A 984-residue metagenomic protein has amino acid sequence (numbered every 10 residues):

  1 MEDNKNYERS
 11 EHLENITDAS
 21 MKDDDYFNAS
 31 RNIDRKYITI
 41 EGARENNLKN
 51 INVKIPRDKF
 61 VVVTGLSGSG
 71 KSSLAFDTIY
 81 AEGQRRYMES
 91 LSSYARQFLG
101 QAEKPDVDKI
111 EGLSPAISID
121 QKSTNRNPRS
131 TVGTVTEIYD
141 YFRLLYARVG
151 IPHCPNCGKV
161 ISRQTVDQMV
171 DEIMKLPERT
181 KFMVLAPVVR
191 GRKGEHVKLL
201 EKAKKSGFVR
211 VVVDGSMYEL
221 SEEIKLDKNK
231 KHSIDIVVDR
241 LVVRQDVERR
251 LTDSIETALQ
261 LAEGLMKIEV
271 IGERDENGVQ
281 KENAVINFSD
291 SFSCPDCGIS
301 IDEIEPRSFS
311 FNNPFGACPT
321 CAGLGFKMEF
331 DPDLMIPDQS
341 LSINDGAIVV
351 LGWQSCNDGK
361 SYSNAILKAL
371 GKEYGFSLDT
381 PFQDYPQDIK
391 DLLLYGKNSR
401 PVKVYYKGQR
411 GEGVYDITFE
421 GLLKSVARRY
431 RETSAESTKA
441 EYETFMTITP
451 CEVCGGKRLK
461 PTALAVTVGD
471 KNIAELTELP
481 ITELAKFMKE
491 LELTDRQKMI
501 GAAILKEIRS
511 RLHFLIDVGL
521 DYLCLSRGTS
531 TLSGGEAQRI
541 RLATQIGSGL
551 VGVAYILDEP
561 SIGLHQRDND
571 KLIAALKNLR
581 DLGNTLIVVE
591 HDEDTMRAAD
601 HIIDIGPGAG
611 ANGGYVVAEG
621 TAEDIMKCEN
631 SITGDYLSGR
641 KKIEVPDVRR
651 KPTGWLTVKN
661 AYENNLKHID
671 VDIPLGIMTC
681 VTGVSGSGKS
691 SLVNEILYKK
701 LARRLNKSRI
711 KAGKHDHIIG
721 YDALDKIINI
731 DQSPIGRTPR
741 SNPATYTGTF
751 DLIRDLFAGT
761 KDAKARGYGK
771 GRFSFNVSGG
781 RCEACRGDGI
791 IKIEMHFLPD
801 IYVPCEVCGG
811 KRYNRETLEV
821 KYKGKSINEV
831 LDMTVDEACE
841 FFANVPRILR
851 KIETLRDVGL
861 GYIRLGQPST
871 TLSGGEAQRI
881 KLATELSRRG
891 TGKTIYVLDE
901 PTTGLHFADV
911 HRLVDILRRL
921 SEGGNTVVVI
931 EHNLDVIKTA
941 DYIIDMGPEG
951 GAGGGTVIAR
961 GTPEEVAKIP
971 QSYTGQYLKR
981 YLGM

Functional and structural regions predicted by a protein language model:
M1-M984: Conserved phosphate-binding elements of NTP-dependent enzyme cores
